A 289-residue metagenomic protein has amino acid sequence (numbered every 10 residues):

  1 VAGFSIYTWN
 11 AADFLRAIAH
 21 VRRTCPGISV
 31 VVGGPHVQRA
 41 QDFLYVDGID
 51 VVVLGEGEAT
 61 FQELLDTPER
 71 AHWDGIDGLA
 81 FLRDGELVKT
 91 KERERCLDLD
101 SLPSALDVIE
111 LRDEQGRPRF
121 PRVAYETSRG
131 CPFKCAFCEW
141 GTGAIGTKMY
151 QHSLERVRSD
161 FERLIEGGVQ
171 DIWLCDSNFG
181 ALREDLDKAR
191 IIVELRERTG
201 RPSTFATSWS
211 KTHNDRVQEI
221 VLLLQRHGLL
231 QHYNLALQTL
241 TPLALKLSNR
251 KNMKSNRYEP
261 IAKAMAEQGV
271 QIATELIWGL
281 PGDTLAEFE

Functional and structural regions predicted by a protein language model:
V1-D98: Glycine-rich beta-alpha loop elements in corrinoid/cobalamin-binding modules across cobalamin-dependent enzymes
A11-H20, S248, K254, D283: Active-site core of PLP-dependent enzymes with the aminotransferase class I/II
P26, G48, G75, G168 (+3 more regions): Short loop/turn motifs at secondary-structure junctions
H36, E58, N178-F179, I277: Catalytic metal-binding/acid-base residues of hydrolase active sites
Q41-D47, E219-V221, G282-E289: Catalytic cores of alpha/beta
S104-Q268, W278-L280: Radical SAM [4Fe-4S] cluster-binding motif and immediate context
